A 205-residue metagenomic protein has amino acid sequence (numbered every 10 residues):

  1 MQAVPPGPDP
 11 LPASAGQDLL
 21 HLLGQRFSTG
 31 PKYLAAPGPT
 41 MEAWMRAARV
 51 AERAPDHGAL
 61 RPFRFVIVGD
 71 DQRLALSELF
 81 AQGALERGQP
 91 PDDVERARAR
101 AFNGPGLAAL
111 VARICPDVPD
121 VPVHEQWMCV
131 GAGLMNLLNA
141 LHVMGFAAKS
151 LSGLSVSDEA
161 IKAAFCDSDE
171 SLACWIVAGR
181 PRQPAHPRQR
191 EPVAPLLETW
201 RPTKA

Functional and structural regions predicted by a protein language model:
M1-N103, P202-A205: N-terminal amphipathic, basic helical "cap/leader" segment at the start of enzyme domains
L22, L107-A109, W175-V177, T199: Conserved hydrophobic/aromatic beta-strand scaffold that supports enzyme active sites
A51, A108, I114-A163: Small-aliphatic-rich amphipathic alpha-helix that forms the alpha element of a beta-alpha
L60-F63, V143, A173: Short secondary-structure junction motifs
I67-G69, A112, R180: A general secondary-structure junction signal
D70, E159-I161, D167-S168: Short Asp/Glu-rich motifs
R98-R100, A164-R190: A glycine-rich helix N-cap at a beta->alpha junction
H186-A205: Phosphate/diphosphate-binding glycine-rich loops and adjacent basic-rich segments that engage nucleotide
